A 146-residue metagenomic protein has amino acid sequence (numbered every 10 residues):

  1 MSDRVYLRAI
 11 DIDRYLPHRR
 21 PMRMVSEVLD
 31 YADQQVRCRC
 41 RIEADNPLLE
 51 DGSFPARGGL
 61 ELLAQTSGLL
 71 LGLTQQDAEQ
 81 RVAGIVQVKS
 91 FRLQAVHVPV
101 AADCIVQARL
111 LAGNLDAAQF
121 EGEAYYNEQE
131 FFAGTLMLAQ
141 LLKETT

Functional and structural regions predicted by a protein language model:
D3, L69, P99-V100, I105 (+1 more regions): HotDog/MaoC-like acyl-thioester-processing domains
V5, L69-I105: Hydrophobic beta-strand-centered segment that forms part of the acyl-chain substrate-binding groove
A9-R19, Q80: Short aromatic-glycine motifs in intrinsically disordered, low-complexity regions
P17-M24, V98-C104: Short coil-to-beta-strand transition motifs
R20-P55: Catalytic strand-loop segment that frames the active site of acyl-thioester-processing enzymes
R23-S26, V86, F91, V106-A108 (+1 more regions): Small-residue-enriched segments and motifs
E27-D30, S90, A95, L110-A112 (+1 more regions): A residue-level detector for short acidic-glycine micro-motifs
D51-L70, I85-V86: Compact, glycine-rich, soluble single-domain proteins
